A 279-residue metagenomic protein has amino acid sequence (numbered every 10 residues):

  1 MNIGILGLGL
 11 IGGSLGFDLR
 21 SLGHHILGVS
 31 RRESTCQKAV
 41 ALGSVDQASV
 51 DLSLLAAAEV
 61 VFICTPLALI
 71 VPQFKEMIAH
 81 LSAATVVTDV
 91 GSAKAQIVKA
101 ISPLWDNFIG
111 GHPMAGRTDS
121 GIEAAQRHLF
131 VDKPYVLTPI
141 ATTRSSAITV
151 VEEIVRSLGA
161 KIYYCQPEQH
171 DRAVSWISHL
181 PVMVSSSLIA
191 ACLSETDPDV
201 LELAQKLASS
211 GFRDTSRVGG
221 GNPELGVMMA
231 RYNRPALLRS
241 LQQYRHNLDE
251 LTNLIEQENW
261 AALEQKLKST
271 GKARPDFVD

Functional and structural regions predicted by a protein language model:
M1-A56, V60: NAD(P)+-binding Rossmann beta1-loop-alpha1 motif at the extreme N-terminus of oxidoreductases
R31-R32, T65, V90: Short beta->alpha hinge that forms the Motif I/post-I loop of the SAM-binding pocket
L42-S44, L104, L158: Short, structured coil segments at secondary-structure junctions
L52-L81, V86: Rossmann-like NAD(P)-binding element
K75-E123: Rossmann-like NAD(P)(H) cofactor-binding subdomain of soluble oxidoreductases
L129-R217: Internal alpha-helical scaffold of NAD(P)-dependent oxidoreductase catalytic cores
L201-L267: Interdomain hinge/lid region at the active-site interface of Rossmann-like NAD(P)-dependent oxidoreductases
